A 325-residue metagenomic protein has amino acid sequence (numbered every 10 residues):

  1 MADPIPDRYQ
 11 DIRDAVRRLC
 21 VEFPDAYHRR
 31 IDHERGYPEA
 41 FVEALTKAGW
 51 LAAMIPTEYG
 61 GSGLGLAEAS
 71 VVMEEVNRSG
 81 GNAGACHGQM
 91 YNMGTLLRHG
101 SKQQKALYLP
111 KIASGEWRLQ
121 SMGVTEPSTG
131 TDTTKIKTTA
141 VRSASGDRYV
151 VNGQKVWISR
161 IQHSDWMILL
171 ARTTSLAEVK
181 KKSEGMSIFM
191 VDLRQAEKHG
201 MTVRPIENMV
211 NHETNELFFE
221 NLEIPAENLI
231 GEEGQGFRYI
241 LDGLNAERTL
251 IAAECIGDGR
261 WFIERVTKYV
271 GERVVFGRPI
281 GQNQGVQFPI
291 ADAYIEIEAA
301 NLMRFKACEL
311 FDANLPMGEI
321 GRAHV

Functional and structural regions predicted by a protein language model:
M1-G84, Y91, H99-Q104, G115 (+4 more regions): Alpha-helical interface subdomain recognition
G61-L64, T131, N228-E233: Cytochrome P450 core scaffold surrounding the K-helix E-X-X-R motif and the conserved "meander" helix-loop region
G115-V124, L170: A short, Trp-centered hydrophobic/proline-enriched beta-strand micro-motif
G123-P127, N152: Cysteine-centered functional microenvironments
T129-G130, V156-I161, M209, A246-L250: Glycine-rich phosphate/pyrophosphate-binding beta-alpha loops
K135-K137, Q195-P225: Flexible, small-/acidic-enriched active-site or ligand-binding loops
T138-R142: A structural signal for short hydrophobic beta-strand segments in well-ordered beta-sheet cores
D147-M201: A short core secondary-structure module
